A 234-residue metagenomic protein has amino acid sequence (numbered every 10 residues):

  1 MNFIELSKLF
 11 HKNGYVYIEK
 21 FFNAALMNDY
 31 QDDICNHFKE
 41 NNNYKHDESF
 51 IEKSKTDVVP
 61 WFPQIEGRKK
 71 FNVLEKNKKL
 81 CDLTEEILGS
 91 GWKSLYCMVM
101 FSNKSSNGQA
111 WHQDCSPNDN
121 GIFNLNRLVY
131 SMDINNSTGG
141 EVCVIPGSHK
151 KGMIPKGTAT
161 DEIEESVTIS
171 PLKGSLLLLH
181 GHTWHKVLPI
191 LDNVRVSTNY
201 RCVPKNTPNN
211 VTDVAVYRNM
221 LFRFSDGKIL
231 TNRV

Functional and structural regions predicted by a protein language model:
M1-N13, E19-W111, P117-N118: Non-heme Fe(II)-dependent double-stranded beta-helix
I18, V129, L177-L179: Short hydrophobic-aromatic micro-motifs
Q31, Y44-H46, L188-V234: Non-heme Fe(II)/2-oxoglutarate
S105-S170, T207-V216: Catalytic core of non-heme Fe(II) oxygenases with the double-stranded beta-helix
S116, K186-V187: Glycine-rich phosphate/pyrophosphate-binding beta-alpha loops
S170-W184: Conserved metal-binding segment of the jelly-roll/cupin
